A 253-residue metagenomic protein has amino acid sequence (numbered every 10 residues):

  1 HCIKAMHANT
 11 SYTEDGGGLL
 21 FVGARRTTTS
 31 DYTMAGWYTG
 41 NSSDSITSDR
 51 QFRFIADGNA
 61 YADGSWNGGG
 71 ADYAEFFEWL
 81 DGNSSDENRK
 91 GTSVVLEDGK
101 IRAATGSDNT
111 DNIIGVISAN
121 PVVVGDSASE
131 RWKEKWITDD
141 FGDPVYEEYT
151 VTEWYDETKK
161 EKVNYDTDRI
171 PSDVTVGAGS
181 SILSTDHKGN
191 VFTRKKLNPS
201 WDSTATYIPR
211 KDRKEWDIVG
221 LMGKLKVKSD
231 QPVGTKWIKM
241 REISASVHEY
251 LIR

Functional and structural regions predicted by a protein language model:
H1-S48: Self-maturation zones of extracellular/virion spikes and adhesins
N9, W37-D44, D49-R253: Extracellular receptor-binding modules and their adjoining Ser/Thr/Gly/Asp/Asn-rich linkers
